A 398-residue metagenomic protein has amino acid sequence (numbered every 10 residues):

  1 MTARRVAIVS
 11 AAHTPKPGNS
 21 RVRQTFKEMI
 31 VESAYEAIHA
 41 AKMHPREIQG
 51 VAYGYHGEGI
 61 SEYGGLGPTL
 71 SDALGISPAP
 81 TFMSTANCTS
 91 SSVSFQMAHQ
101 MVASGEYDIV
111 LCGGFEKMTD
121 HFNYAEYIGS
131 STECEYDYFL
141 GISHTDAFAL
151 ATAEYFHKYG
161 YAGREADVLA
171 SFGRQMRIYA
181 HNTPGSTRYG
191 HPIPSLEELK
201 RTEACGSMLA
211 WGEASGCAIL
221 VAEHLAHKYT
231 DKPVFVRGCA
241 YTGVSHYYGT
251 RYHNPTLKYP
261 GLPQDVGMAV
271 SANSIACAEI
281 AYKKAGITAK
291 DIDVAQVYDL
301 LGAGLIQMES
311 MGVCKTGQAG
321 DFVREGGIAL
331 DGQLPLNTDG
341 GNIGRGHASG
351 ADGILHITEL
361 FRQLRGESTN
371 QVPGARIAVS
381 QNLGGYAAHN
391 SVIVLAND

Functional and structural regions predicted by a protein language model:
M1-K27, K158, S171-R174, L199-A272 (+7 more regions): Condensing-enzyme catalytic core mediating Claisen C-C bond formation in acyl metabolism
T2, G57-G113, K117-F148, Y159 (+5 more regions): Conserved catalytic cysteine-centered active-site region of acyl-thioester-dependent Claisen-condensing enzymes
R23-Q96, M101-E126, L169, A289-K315 (+1 more regions): Conserved beta-ketoacyl condensing-enzyme motif
K27-K42, L66-G67, S94, A151-Y155 (+2 more regions): Short, well-ordered amphipathic alpha-helical segments that serve as non-catalytic structural scaffolds within diverse
Y35-Q49, K158-R164, K228, C277-D291 (+1 more regions): Phosphate/pyrophosphate-binding loops at sites that engage ATP/ADP/AMP, CoA/4′-phosphopantetheine, polyphosphate
E58-L66, H246-H253, D299-D321, A348 (+1 more regions): Short glycine/threonine-rich loop-to-helix capping motif typified by GTGT followed within a few residues by an Asp-Pro
T85-E116, T145-G185, C217-L225, K284 (+1 more regions): Active-site-proximal alpha-helical scaffold in enzymes
L262-D321, Q333-N337, T358: C-terminal catalytic subdomain
